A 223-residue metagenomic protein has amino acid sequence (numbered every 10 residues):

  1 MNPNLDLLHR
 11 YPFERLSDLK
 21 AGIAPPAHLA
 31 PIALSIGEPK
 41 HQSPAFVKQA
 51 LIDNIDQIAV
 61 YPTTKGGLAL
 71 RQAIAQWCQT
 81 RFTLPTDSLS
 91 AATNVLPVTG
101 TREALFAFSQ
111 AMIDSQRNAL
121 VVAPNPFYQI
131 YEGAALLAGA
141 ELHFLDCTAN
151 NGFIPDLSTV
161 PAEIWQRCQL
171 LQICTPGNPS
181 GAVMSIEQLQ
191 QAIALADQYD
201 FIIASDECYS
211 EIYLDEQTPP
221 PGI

Functional and structural regions predicted by a protein language model:
N4-E103, A107: N-terminal small-domain helix-loop-helix segment of the aminotransferase-like
I23, A138, Q198-Y199: Helix C-cap/helix->beta junction micro-motif
A59-A194, E211-I223: Conserved core of the PLP fold type I
A119, Q198-F201: A short helix->loop->beta-strand "cap" motif at the edges of active sites that frequently abuts
Q172, I203-A204: Walker B beta-strand of ABC/ABC-like P-loop ATPase nucleotide-binding domains, specifically the conserved hydrophobic
F201-I202, Y213: Metal-dependent active-site segment of extracytoplasmic phospho-/sulfohydrolases and closely related
E207: Walker B catalytic acidic pair
